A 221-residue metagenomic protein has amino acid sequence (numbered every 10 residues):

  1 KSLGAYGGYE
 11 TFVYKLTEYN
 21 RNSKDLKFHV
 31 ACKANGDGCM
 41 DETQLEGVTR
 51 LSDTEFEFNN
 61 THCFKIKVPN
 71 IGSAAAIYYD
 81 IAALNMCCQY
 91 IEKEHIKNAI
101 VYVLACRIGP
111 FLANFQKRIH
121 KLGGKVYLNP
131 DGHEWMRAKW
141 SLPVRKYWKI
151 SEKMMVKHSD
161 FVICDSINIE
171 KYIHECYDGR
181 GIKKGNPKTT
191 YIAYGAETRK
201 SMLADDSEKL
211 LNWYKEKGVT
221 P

Functional and structural regions predicted by a protein language model:
K1-Y6, Y19-S73, N168-C176, I182-K183 (+1 more regions): N-terminal strand-loop element at the rim of the active site of nucleotide-sugar-dependent glycosyltransferases
G8-N20, S151: Short amphipathic alpha-helix
Y9-F12, A31-K33, Y102-C106, C164-S166 (+1 more regions): Replace "coordinates the UDP/GDP/TDP-sugar" with "coordinates nucleotide-activated sugar donors
T49-L51, S201-V219: A short helix/loop element that forms part of the nucleotide-sugar donor recognition site in Leloir-type
F58-N85, R137-V144: A short, charged, and often flexible helix/loop element on the N-terminal side of the glycosyltransferase catalytic
A76-M86, N98-D131: An aromatic- and histidine-rich active-site surface loop
V144-V162: Membrane-proximal helix-turn-helix segments that form the acceptor-binding/catalytic region of lipid-linked
V156-T189, A196-S201, L210: A short, active-site helix/loop in glycosyltransferases that binds the activated sugar's phosphate group
